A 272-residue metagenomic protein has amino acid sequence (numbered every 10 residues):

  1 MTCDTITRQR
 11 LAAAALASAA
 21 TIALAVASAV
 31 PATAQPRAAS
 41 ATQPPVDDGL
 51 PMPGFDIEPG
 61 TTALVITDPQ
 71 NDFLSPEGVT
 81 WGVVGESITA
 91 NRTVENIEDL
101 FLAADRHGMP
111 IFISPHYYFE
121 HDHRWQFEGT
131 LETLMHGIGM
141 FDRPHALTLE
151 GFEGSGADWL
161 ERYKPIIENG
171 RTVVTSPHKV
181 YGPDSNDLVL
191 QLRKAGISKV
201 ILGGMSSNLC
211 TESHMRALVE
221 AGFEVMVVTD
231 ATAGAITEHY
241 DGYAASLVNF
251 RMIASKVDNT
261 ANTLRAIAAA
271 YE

Functional and structural regions predicted by a protein language model:
C3, A34-A63, D72, R106-H107 (+2 more regions): Active-site-adjacent betaalpha module
D4-A17: N-terminal secretory signal peptides and thylakoid transit peptides that target proteins across membranes
A15-A27: Bacterial N-terminal signal peptides
A25-R37: Signal peptide processing junction and immediate N-terminal pro/mature segment of secreted/exported proteins
G60, G78-A104, G108-P115: A short alpha/beta connector and helix-capping loop motif
Q70-P76: Short acidic, Gly/Ser-rich segments with clustered Asp/Glu that frequently serve as metal-coordination loops in enzyme
S114-Y117, M205: Short, well-ordered beta-to-alpha junction loops that form the rim of enzyme active sites and present histidine/acidic
F119-H123: Short catalytic/ligand-binding loop motif for oxyanion handling, primarily in non-cytosolic enzymes, centered on
